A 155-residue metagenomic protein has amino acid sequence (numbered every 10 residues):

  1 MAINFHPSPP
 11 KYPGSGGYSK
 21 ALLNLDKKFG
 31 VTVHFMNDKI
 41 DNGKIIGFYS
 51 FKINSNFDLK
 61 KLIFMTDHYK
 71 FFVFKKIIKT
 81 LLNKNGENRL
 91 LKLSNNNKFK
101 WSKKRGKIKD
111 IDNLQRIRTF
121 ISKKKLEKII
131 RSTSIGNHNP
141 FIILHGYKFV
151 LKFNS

Functional and structural regions predicted by a protein language model:
M1-G106, D110-Q115: Donor/substrate-binding cores of folate-linked one-carbon enzymes
E87-S155: Internal anion-binding site segments
